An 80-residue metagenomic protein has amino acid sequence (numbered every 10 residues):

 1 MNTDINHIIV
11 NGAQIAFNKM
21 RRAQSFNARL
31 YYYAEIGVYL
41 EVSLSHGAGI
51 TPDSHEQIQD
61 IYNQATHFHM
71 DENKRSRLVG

Functional and structural regions predicted by a protein language model:
M1-A23: Short terminal alpha-helical segments
N27, Y31-A34: Residues within HEAT/ARM-like alpha-solenoid scaffolds
A34-S45: Alpha-helical oligomerization interfaces
P52-G80: Charged low-complexity stretches with an acidic bias
